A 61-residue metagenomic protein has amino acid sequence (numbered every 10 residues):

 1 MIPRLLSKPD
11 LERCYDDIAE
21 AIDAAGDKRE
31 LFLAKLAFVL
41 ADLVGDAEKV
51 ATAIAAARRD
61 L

Functional and structural regions predicted by a protein language model:
M1-R4, K8-Y15, G26, T52 (+1 more regions): N-terminal intrinsically disordered, cationic/polar leader segments that include organellar targeting peptides
D17, A34, V50-A51: Surface/interface-facing alpha-helical segments and adjacent flexible terminal/loop regions used for partner/assembly
E20-D23, A37: Mobile acidic interaction elements
A24-L33: Structural motif
F32-V44: An amphipathic alpha-helical micro-motif enriched in hydrophobic residues with embedded/adjacent acidic residues
